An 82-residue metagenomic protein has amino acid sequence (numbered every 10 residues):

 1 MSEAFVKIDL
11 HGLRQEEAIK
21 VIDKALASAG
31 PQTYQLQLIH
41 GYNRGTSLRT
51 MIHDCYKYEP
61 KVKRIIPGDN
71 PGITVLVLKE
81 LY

Functional and structural regions predicted by a protein language model:
M1-Y82: Long, charged, low-complexity intrinsically disordered regions
